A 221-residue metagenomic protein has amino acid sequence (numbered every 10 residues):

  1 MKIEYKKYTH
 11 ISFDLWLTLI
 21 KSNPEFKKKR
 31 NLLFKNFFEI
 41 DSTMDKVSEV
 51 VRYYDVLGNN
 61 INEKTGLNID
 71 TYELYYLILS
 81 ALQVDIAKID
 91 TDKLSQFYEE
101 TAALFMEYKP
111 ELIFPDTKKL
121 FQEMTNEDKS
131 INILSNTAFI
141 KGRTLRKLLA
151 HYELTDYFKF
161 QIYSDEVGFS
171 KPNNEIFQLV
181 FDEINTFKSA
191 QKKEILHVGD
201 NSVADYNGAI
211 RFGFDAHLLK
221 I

Functional and structural regions predicted by a protein language model:
M1-I11, K21-P24, L112, K118 (+1 more regions): Asp-based, Mg2+/Mn2+-dependent phosphohydrolase catalytic module
I3-P115, E127: N-terminal helical cap/lid subdomain that shapes the substrate entry/recognition surface in HAD-like hydrolases
